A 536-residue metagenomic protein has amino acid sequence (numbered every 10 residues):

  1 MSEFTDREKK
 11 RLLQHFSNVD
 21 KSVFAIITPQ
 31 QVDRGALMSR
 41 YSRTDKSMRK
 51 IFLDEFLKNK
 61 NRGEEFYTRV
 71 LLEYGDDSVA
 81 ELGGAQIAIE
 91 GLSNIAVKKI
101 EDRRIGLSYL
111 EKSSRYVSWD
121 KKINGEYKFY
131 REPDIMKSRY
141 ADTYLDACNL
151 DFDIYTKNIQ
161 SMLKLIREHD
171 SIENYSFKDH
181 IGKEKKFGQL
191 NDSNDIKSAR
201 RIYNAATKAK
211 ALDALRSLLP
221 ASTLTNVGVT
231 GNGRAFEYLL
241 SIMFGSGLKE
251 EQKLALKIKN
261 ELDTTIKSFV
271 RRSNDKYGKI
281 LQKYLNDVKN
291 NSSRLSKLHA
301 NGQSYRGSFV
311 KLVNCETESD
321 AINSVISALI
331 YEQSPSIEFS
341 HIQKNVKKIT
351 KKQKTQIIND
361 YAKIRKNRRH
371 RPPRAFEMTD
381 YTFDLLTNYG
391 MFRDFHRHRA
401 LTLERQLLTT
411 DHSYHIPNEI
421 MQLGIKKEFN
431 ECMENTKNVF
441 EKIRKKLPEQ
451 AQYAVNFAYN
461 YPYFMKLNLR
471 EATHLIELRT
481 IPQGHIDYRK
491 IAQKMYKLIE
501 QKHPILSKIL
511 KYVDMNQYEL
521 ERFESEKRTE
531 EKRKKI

Functional and structural regions predicted by a protein language model:
M1-I536: A conserved ligand/cofactor-binding region detector
